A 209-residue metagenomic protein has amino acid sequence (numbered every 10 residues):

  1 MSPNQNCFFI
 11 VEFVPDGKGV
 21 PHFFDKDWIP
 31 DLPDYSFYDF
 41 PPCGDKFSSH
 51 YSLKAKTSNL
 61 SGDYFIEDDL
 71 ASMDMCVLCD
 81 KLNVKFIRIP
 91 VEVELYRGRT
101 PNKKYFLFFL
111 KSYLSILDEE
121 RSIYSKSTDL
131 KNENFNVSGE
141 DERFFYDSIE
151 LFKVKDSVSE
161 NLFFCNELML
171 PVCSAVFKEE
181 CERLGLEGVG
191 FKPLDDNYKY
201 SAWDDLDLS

Functional and structural regions predicted by a protein language model:
M1, Y51-L53, S72-V77, V91-R97 (+2 more regions): Intrinsically disordered, low-complexity boundary segments flanking structured domains
M1-I29: Short, extreme N-terminal segment that most often corresponds to the first beta-strand
S2-F8, N102-K104, F109-S209: Acidic, proline/glycine-rich low-complexity IDRs
G19-L70: Short N-terminal edge-element motif at the start of the domain
D39, I89-E94, F191-Y198: A generic structural motif
D39-C43, S58-G62, V77-N83, F135-N136 (+2 more regions): N-terminal start-of-chain detector that recognizes signal peptides and the immediate post-cleavage beginning
G62-I116: Aromatic- and glycine-enriched beta-alpha-beta binding-site module
